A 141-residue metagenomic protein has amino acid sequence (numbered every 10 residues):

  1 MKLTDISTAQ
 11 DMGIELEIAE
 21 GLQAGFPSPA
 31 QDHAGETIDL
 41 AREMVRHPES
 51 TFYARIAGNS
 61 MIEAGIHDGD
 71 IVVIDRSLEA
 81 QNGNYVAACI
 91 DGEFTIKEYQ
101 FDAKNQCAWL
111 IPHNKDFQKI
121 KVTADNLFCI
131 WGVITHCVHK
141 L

Functional and structural regions predicted by a protein language model:
M1-I62, E93, Q106, I130-W131 (+1 more regions): Short, positionally conserved secondary-structure boundary motifs
Y53-A57, A87-C89, W109-H113: Short, acidic/hydrophobic/Gly-rich beta-strand patch recurrent on exposed beta strands that often constitutes part
G69-D70, N84: Structural motif
V73-I74, A87: Hydrophobic beta-strand signal
N82-Q106: Short, compositionally biased
F101-L141: Glycine- and charge-enriched low-complexity intrinsically disordered segments
